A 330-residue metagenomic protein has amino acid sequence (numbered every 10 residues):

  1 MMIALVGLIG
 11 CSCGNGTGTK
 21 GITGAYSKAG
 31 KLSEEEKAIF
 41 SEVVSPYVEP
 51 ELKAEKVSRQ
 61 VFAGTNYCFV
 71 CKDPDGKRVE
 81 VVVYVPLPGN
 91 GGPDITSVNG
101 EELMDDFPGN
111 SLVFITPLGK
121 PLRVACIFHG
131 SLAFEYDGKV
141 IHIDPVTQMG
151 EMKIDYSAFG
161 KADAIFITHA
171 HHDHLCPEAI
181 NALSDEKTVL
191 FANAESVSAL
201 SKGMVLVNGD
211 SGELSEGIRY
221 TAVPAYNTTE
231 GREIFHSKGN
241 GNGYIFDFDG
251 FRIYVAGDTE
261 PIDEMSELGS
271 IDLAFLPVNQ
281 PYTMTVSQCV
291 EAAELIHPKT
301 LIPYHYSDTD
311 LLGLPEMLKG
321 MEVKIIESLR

Functional and structural regions predicted by a protein language model:
M1-L8: Bacterial N-terminal signal peptides
C13-F114: N- and C-terminal low-complexity/disordered segments
F114-G119, S131-A170, P177-N181, T229-I234 (+1 more regions): Pre-active-site segment of Zn-dependent metallo-hydrolases
F114-K120, I127, A192-F251, K324-R330: Metallo-beta-lactamase
H142-V146, A162-D173, L190-A194, Y254-G257 (+3 more regions): Active-site neighborhood of phospho(di)ester-bond hydrolases with catalytic His/Asp-centered motifs
I154-G212: Active-site HxH/HxHxD metal-binding segment of metal-dependent hydrolases
K202-E216, V290, E294-R330: Binuclear metal-ion centers of metallo-dependent hydrolases, dominated by the metallo-beta-lactamase
T228-L295: Active-site-proximal loop/helix segments of hydrolase catalytic cores
